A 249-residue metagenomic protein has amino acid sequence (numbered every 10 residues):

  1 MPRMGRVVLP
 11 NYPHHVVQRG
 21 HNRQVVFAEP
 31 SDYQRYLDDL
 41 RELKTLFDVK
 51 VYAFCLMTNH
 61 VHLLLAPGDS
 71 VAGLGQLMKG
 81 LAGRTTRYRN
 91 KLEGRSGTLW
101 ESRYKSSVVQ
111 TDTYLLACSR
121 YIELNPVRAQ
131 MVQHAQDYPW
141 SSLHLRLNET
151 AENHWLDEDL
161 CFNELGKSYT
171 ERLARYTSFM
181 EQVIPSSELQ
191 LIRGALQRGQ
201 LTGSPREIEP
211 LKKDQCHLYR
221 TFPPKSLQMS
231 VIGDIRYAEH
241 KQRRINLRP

Functional and structural regions predicted by a protein language model:
M1-A53, M57, P67-P249: Short Pro-Cys-Gly-centered "Cys-loop" motif that presents a nucleophilic cysteine in a tight turn
V61-L64: N-terminal functional module of multi-domain proteins
